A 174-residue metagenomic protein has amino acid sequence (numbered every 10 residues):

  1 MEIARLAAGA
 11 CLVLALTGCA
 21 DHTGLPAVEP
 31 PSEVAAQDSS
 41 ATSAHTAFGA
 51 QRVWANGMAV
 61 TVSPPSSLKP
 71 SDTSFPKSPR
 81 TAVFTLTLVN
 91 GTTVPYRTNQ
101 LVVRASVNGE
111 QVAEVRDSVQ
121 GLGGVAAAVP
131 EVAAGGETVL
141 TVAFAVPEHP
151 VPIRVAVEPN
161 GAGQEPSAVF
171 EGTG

Functional and structural regions predicted by a protein language model:
M1-A8: Bacterial N-terminal signal peptides that target proteins for export
A15-G18: C-terminal motif of bacterial Sec signal peptides marking the signal peptidase cleavage site
D21-H22, V132-G174: Surface-exposed edge beta-strand/loop patches
A27-A59: A eukaryote-biased signal for short, well-structured alpha-helical docking elements
T46-S78: Low-complexity, acidic Ser/Thr/Pro/Gly-rich terminal tails and inter-domain linkers that flank the onset of structured
A82-N90: Short, well-ordered beta-strand segments enriched in hydrophobic/aromatic residues
V89-V94, P147-H149: Short solvent-exposed strand-capping/beta-turn motif centered on an Asx-Ser/Thr pair
G91-T138, E165-T173: The feature marks short-to-medium sequence segments in extracytoplasmic or secretory-pathway proteins
